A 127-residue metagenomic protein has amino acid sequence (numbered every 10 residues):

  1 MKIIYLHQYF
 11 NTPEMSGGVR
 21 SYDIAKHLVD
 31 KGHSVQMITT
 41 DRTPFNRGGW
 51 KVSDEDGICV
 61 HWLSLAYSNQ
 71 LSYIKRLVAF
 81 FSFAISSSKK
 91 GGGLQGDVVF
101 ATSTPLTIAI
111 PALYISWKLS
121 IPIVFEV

Functional and structural regions predicted by a protein language model:
M1-C59: N-terminal subdomain of nucleotide-sugar transferases
L6, V124-V127: Generic enzyme active-site microenvironment
Q8, T102-P105: Short, well-ordered beta-to-alpha junction loops that form the rim of enzyme active sites and present histidine/acidic
T40-R42, L65, V127: Active-site loop/turn elements of alpha/beta-hydrolase fold enzymes, especially the short glycine-/histidine-rich
P44, L106-T107: Glycine-rich nucleotide phosphate-binding loop and flanking beta-alpha elements of Rossmann-like dinucleotide-binding
W62-V99, T107-S120, F125: An amphipathic, basic-hydrophobic alpha-helix
